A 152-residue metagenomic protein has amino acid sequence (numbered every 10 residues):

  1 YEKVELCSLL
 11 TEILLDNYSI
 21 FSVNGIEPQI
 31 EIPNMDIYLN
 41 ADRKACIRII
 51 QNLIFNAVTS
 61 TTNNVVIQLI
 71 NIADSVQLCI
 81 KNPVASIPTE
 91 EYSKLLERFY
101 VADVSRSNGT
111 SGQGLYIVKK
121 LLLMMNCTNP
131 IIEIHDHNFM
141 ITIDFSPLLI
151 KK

Functional and structural regions predicted by a protein language model:
E2-L15: A conserved beta-strand-to-alpha-helix junction within the catalytic ATP-binding
Y38-A41: Conserved micro-motifs of the catalytic ATP-binding
C46-I47: A residue-level detector for a conserved hydrophobic packing site within the catalytic ATP-binding domain
Q51-N52, N56: Conserved polar catalytic motif of the HATPase_c/GHKL fold
T62-S75: Short beta-strand/loop element within the Bergerat-fold HATPase_c
I87-Y100: Short conserved segment of the HATPase_c
L122-L123: Detector for a conserved hydrophobic position within an alpha-helical segment of the HATPase_c
N126-H135: Glycine-rich ATP-binding loops of the HATPase_c
